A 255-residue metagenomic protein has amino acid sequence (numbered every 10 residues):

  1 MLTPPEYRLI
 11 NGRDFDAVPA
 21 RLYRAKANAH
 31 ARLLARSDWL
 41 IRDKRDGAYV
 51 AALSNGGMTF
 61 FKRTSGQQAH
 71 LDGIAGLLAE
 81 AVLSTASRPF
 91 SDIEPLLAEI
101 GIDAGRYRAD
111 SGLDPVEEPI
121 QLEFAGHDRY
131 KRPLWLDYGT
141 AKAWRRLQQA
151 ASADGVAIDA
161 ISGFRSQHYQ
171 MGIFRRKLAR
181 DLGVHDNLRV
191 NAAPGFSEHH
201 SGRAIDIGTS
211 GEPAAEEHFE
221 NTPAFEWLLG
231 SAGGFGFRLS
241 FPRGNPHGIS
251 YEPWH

Functional and structural regions predicted by a protein language model:
M1-I161, M171-G172, R176-W254: Extracytoplasmic cell-surface/polysaccharide-interacting catalytic and binding patches
